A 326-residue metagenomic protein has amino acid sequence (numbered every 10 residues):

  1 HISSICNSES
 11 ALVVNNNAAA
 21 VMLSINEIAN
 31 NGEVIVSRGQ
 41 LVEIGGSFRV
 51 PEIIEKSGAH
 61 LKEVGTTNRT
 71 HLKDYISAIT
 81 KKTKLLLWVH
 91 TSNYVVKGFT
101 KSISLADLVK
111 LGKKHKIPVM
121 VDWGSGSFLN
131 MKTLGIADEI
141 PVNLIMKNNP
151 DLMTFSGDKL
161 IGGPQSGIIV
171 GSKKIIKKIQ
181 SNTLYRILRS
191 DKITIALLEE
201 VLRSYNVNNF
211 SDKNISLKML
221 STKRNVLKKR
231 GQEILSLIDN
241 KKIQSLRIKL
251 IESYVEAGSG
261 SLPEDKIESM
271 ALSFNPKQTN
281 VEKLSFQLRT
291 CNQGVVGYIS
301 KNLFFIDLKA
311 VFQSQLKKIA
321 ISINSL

Functional and structural regions predicted by a protein language model:
H1-Y205: Conserved PLP-enzyme active-site core in the AAT-like
I28, V201-Y205, I238, P276 (+1 more regions): Generic structural signal for hydrophobic core residues of well-folded globular domains
K97, K116-M120, G157, R189-I193 (+3 more regions): Flexible, glycine/charged-enriched surface loops at secondary-structure junctions
K174, N182-T183, S190-D239, I251-Y254 (+1 more regions): Structural motif of enzymes handling amino- and sulfur-group chemistry
K178-I179, S211, V281-S285: Extended hydrophobic-aromatic, low-complexity segments
R186-I187, R289-V296, I323-L326: A common structural junction motif
K229-F312: Conserved C-terminal alpha-helix-loop-beta "cap" of PLP-dependent enzymes that closes/shapes the active-site mouth
Q315-S322: Charge-rich, low-aromatic oligomerization/scaffolding segments with amphipathic character
